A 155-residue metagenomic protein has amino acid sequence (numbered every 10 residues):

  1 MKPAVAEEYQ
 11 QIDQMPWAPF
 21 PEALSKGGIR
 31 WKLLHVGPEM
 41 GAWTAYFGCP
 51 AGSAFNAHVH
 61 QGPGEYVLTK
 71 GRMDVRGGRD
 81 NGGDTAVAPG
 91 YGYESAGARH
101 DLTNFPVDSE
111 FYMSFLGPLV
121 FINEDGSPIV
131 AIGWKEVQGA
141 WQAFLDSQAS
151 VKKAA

Functional and structural regions predicted by a protein language model:
M1-G41, S127-A155: A short, N-terminal "cap"/entry segment at the start of jelly-roll beta-barrel domains of the cupin/DSBH fold
K26-V59, G92-G97: Conserved short histidine dyad/triad with adjacent acidic residue
P38, M73-F105: Short acidic-glycine-tyrosine-enriched beta hairpin
F47, L68-G71, A88, L102 (+1 more regions): Short, well-ordered beta-strand segments in beta-rich or mixed alpha/beta enzyme and ligand-binding folds
G48, H60-G62, N81-G90, S127-I129: "Short basic amphipathic alpha-helical interaction patches in structured regions
A51, G62, G97-R99, V107 (+1 more regions): A generic "binding-loop/recognition-motif" signal
A51, H60-D80: Glycine- and acidic-residue-biased ligand/ion/polar-headgroup-sensing regions
E65, G92-Y93, P106-E124: A short hydrophobic beta-strand segment most commonly corresponding to one strand of the jelly-roll/cupin
